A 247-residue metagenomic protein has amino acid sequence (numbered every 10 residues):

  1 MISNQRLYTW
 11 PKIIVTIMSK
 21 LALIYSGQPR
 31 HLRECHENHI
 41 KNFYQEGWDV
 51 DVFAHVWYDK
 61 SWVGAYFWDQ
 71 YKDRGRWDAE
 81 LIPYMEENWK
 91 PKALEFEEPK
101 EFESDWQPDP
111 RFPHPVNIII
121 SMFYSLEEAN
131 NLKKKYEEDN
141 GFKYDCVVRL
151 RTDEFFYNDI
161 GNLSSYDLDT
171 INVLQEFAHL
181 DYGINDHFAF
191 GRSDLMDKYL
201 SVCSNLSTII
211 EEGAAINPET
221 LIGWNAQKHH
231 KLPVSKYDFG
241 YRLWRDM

Functional and structural regions predicted by a protein language model:
V15-S26: N-proximal low-complexity "stem/linker" segments adjacent to membrane-targeting elements
P29, E154-F155: Acidic metal-phosphate-binding loop of nucleotide-sugar-dependent transferases
N38-D49: Short, acidic, metal-binding catalytic loop of nucleotide-sugar glycosyltransferases
V56-W62, E154: Short beta-alpha junction loops
V63-E137: Active-site-proximal specificity loops/subdomain of glycosyltransferases
V116-N130, E137, G141, F156-D159 (+3 more regions): Catalytic core and acceptor-binding pocket of nucleotide-sugar-dependent glycosyltransferases
Y144-D153: Short beta-strand-to-loop acidic/aromatic patch adjacent to the donor-nucleotide binding site
